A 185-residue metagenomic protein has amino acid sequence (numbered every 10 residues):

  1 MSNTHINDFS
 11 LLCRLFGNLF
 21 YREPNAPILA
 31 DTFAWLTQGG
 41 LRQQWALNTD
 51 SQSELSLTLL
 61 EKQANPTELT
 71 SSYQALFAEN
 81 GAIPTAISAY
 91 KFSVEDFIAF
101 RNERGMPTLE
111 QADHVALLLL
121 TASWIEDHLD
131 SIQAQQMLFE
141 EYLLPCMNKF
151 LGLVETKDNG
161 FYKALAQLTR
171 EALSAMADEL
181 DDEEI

Functional and structural regions predicted by a protein language model:
M1-I185: Surface/interface-facing alpha-helical segments and adjacent flexible terminal/loop regions used for partner/assembly
